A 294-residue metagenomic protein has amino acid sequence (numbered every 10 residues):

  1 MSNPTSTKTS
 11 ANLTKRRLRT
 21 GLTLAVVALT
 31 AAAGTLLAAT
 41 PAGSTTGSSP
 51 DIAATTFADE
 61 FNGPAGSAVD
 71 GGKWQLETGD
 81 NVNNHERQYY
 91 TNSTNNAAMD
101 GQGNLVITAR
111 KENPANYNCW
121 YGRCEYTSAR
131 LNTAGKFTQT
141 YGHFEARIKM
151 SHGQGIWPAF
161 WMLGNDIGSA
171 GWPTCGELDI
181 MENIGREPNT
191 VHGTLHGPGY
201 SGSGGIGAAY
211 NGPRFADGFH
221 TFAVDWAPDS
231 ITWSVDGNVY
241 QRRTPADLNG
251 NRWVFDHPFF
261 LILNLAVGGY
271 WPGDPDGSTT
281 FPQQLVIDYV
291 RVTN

Functional and structural regions predicted by a protein language model:
S2-A28: N-terminal export and membrane-targeting signals
S2-N3, T45-N294: GH16 jelly-roll
T9-R16, L36-L37, A65, G185 (+1 more regions): A ubiquitous, low-specificity "background" feature that marks scattered single residues across proteins without
L29-T30, F61: A generic structural signal for nonpolar/aromatic side chains embedded in well-ordered alpha-helices
A32-P50: C-terminal region of N-terminal signal peptides and the immediate post-cleavage residues of exported proteins
